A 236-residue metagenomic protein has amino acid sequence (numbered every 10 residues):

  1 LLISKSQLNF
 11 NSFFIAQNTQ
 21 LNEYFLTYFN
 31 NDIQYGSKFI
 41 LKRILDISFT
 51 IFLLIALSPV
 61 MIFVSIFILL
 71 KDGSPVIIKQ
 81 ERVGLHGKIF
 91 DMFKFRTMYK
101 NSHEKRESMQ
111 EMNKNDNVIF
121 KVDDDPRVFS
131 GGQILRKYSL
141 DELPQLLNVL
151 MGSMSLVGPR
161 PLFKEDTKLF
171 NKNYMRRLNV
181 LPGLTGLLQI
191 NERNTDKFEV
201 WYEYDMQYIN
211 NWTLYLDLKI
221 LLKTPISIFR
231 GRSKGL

Functional and structural regions predicted by a protein language model:
L1, P59, G87, L146 (+2 more regions): Residue-level signature of catalytic and energy-coupling elements of molecular machines, predominantly ATP/GTP-dependent
L1-I55, L236: N-terminal hydrophobic signal-anchor/signal peptide
K5-Q7, N30, R96-Y99, R160 (+1 more regions): Residues at the C-termini of beta-strands that transition into short coil/loop
F14-I15, I78-P126, T185-E203: Short, glycine-rich, amphipathic interfacial segments at transmembrane boundaries or analogous
D32, S37, K172-L236: C-terminal terminal-structure detector
Q34-E104, L214, I220-L236: A hydrophobic, helix-centered structural microdomain
S58, Y138-D141, V157, R193 (+1 more regions): Residue-level signal for short amphipathic helical patches enriched in basic/charged and nearby hydrophobic residues
V118-V180, I220-I228: A short, structured surface patch at a secondary-structure boundary
